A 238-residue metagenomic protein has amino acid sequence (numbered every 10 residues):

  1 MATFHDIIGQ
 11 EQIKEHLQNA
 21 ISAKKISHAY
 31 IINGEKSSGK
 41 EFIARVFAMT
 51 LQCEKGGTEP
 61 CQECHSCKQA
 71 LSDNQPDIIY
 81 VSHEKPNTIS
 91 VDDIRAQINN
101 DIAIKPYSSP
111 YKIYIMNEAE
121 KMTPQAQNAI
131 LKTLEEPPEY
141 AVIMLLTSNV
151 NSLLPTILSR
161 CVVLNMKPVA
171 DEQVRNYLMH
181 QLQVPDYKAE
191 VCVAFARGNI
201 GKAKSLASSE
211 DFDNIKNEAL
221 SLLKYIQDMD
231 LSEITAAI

Functional and structural regions predicted by a protein language model:
M1-M49, Q69, E139-Y140, N149-I238: Charged, glycine-rich active-site and insertion segments that engage polyanionic ligands
A2-Q125: Clamp-loader machinery-focused feature within the broader ASCE/P-loop NTPase space
G57-T58, M144, E210: Short, polar/charged, Gly/Pro-enriched helix-capping and turn/loop motifs at alpha-helix termini and inter-helix linkers
N99, K132-E135, M179: A broadly conserved amphipathic alpha-helix scaffold signal in soluble, globular proteins
E118, L145-V150: A short beta-strand-to-loop transition that corresponds to the Sensor-1 phosphate-sensing loop of AAA+ P-loop ATPases
N128-L145: Conserved catalytic/switch belt of AAA+ P-loop NTPases
